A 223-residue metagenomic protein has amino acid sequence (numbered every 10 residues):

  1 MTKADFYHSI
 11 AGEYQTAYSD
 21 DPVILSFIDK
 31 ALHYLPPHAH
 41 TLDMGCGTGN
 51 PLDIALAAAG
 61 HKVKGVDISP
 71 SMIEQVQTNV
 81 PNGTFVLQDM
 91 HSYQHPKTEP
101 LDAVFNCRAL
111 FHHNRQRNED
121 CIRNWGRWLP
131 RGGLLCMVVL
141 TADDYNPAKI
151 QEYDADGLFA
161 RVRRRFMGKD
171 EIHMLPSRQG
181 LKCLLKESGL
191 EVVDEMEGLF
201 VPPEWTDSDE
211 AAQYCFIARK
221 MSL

Functional and structural regions predicted by a protein language model:
M1-P36: Conserved class I S-adenosyl-L-methionine
H38-G47: Conserved class I S-adenosyl-L-methionine
T48-Y93: Class I SAM-dependent methyltransferase SAM/SAH-binding core
H95-V104: A short acidic, Gly/Pro-enriched loop at the edge of an enzyme's catalytic core that lines a small-molecule cofactor
E119-R131: A short glycine-rich, Lys/Arg-flanked "PGG" loop and its adjoining helix->strand segment in the class I
C136-R163: Conserved class I S-adenosyl-L-methionine
A160-Q179: Acceptor-substrate binding/catalytic loop of class I
E191-V201: Conserved S-adenosyl-L-methionine
